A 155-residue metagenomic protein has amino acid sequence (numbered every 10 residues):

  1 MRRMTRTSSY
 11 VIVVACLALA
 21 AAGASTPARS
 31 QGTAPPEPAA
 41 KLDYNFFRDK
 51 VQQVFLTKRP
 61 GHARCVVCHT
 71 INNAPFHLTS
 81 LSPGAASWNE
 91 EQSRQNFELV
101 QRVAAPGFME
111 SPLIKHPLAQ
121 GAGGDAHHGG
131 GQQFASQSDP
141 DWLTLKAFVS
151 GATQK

Functional and structural regions predicted by a protein language model:
M1, A15, R64-V67: The N-terminal extracellular segments of secreted preproproteins, especially immediately downstream of signal
M1-T7: N-terminal secretory signal peptides that target proteins for export/translocation
T7-S9, A28: Serine/threonine-rich, low-complexity intrinsically disordered segments
V11-A21: Bacterial N-terminal signal peptides
G23-K155: Aromatic- and Gly/Pro-enriched helix-to-coil junctions and flexible linker segments
